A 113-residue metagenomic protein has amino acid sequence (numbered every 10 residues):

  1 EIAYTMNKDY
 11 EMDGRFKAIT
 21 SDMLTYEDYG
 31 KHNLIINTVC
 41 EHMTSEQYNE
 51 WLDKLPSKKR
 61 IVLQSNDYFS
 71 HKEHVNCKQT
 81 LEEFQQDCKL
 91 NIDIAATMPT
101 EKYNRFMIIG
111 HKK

Functional and structural regions predicted by a protein language model:
E1-I36: S-adenosyl-L-methionine
I2-A3, Y29, E46, S70-C77: Short, charged, surface-exposed secondary-structure boundary motifs
Y10-R15, K54-R60, E82-D93: Structural alpha-beta junctions
L24-Y26, N37-T44, D67-S70: Short acidic, S/G/P-rich loop/turn micro-motifs used as interaction or catalytic elements
E27-N33, D53-S57, E101-K102: Flexible, charged surface loops at secondary-structure boundaries
E41-S57: A short, conserved alpha-helix within the catalytic core of class I
L55-E73: Conserved beta-strand signature within the Rossmann-like core of class I S-adenosyl-L-methionine
N76-K113: Active-site capping/gating segments
